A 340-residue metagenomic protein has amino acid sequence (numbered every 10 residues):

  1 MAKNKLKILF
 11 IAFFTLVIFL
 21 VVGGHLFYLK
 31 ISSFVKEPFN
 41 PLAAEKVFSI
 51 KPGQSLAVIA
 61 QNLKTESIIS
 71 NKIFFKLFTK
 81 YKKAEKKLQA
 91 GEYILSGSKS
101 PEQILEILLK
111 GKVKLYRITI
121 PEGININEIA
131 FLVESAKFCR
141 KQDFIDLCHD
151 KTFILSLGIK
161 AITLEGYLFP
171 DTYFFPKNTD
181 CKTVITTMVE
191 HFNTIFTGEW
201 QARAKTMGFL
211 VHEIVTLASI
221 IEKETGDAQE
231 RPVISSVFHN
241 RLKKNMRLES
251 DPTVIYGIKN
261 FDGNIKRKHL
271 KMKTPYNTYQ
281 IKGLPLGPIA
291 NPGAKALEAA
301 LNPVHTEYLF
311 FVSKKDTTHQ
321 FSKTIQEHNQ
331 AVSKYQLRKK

Functional and structural regions predicted by a protein language model:
N4-P41: N-terminal type II signal-anchor transmembrane helix that functions as the membrane-insertion/stop-transfer segment
K7, N62, K76, K99 (+3 more regions): Basic side chains
I11, F39-N40, A84, L109-K110 (+4 more regions): General secondary-structure edge motif
V17-I18, V47, L105, R117 (+2 more regions): N-terminal hydrophobic or amphipathic segments with adjacent small-residue motifs that include Sec signal peptides
I18-G23, E66-S67, A90-E92, F144-C148 (+2 more regions): N-terminal start-of-chain detector that recognizes signal peptides and the immediate post-cleavage beginning
F27-F196: Signal peptide-directed extracytoplasmic domains
S55, T119, F131-C139, F153-K340: Bacterial extracytoplasmic/cell-wall-associated proteins, especially those involved in peptidoglycan
